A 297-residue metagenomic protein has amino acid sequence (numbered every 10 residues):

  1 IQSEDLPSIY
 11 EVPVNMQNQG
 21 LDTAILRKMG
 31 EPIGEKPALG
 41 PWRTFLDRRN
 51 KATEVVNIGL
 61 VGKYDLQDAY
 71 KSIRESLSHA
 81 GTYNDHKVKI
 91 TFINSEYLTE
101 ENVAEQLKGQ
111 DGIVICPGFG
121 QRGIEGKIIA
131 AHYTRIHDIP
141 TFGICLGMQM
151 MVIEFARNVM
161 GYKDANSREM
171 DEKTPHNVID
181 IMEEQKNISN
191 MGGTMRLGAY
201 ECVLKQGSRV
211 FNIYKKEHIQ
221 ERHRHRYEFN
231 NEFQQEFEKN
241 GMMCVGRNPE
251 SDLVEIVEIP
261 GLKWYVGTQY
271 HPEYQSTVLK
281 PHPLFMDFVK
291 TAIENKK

Functional and structural regions predicted by a protein language model:
I1-H218, H223-G261, Q269-K297: N-terminal beta1-alpha1 cap of cysteine-dependent amidohydrolase-like domains
